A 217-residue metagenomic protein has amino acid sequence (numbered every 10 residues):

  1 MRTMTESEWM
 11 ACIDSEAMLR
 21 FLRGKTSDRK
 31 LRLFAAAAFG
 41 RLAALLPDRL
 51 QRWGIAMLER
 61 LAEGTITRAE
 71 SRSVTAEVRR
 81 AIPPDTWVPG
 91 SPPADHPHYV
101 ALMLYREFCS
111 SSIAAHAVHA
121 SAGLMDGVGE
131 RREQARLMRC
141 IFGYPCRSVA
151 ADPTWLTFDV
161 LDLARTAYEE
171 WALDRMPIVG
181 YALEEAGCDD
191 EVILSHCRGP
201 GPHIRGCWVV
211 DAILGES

Functional and structural regions predicted by a protein language model:
R2-S217: Structured binding/interaction patches within domain cores
